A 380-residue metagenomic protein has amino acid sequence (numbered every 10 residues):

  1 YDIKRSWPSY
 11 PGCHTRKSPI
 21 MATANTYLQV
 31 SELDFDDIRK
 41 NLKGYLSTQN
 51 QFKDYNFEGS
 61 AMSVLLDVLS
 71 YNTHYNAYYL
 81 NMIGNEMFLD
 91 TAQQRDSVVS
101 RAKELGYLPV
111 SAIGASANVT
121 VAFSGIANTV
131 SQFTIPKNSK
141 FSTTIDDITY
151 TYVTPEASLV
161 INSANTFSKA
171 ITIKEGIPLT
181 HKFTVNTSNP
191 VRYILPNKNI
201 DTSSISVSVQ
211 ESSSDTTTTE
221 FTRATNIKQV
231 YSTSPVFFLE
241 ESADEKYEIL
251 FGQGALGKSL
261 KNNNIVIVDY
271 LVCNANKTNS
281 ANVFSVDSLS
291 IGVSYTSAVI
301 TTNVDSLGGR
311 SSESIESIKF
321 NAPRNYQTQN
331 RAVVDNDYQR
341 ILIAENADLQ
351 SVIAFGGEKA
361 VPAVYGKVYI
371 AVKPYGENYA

Functional and structural regions predicted by a protein language model:
D2-I3, T15: Targeting/processing segments of secretory and organellar proteins
T15-A380: Signature of Asx- and small-polar-rich beta-strand/turn repeats characteristic of beta-solenoid architectures
